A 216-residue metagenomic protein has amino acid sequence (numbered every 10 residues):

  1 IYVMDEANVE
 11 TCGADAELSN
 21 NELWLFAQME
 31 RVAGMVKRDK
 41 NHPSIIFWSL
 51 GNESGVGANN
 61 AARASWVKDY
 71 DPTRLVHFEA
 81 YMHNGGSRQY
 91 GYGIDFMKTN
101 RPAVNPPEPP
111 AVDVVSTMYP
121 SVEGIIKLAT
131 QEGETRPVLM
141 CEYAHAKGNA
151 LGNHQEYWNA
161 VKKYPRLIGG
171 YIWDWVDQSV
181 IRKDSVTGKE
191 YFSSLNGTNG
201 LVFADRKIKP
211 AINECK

Functional and structural regions predicted by a protein language model:
I1-K216: Extended substrate-binding grooves/exosites of carbohydrate-active enzymes
